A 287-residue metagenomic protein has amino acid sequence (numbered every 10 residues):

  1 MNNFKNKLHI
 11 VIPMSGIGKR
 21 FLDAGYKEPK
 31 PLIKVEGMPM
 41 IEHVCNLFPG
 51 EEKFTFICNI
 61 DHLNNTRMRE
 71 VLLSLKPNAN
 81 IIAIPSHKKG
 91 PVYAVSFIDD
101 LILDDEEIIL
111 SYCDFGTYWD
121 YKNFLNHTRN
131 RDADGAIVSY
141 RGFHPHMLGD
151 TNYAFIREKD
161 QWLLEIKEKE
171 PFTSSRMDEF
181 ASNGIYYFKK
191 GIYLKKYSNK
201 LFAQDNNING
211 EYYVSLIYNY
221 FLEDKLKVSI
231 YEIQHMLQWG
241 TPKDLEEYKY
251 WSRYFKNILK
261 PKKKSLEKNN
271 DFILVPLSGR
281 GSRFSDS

Functional and structural regions predicted by a protein language model:
M1-I12, R20-L22, Y26-K27, I33-K34 (+4 more regions): Conserved N-terminal catalytic core of the sugar/cofactor nucleotidyltransferase
N2-I10, E179-N270: Conserved alpha/beta core of the MobA/IspD/sugar-nucleotide pyrophosphorylase nucleotidyltransferase superfamily
I17, C113-F115, R280: Active-site metal-binding loops of divalent metal-dependent hydrolases
L32, F155-E158, I230: A structural signal for short hydrophobic beta-strand segments in well-ordered beta-sheet cores
E51, D105, D132-D134, L226: Short, high-confidence coil segments that cap the C-terminus of an alpha-helix and link into the following beta-strand
I57-N59, I82-P85, V138, K169 (+1 more regions): Conserved beta-strand termini and adjacent loop/short-helix elements that scaffold enzyme active sites in alpha/beta
S86-P91, F143-P145, M236-W239: A short acidic, often aromatic-flanked loop/helix-cap motif at beta-alpha or helix-coil junctions that lines enzyme
Y118-A203: Conserved core of the sugar-phosphate nucleotidyltransferase
